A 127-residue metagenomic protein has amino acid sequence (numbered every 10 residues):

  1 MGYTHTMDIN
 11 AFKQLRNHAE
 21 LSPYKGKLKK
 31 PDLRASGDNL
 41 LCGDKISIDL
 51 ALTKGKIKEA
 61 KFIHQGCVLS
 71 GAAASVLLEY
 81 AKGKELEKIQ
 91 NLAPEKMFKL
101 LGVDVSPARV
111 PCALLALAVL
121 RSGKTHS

Functional and structural regions predicted by a protein language model:
G2-S127: Domain-level signature for proteins that mediate thiol-based redox and metal-cofactor handling
